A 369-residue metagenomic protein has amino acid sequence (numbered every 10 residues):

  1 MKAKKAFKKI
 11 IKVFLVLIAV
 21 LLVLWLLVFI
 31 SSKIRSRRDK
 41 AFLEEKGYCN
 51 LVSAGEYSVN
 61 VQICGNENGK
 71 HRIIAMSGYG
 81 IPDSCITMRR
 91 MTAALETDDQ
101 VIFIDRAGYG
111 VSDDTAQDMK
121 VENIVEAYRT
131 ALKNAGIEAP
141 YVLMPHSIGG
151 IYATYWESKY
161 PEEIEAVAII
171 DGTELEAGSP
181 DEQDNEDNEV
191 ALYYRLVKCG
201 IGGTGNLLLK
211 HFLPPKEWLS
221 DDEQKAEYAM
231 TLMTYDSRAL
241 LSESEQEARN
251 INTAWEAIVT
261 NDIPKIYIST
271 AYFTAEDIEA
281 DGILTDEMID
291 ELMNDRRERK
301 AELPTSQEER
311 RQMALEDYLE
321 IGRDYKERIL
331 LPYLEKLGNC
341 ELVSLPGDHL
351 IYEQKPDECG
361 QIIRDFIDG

Functional and structural regions predicted by a protein language model:
K2-L51: N-terminal membrane-anchoring alpha-helices
A54-G65: A short loop-to-beta-strand scaffold at the N-terminal edge of the catalytic core in hydrolase folds
I63-V111: Conserved HGGG/HGGXW glycine-rich cap/lid loop of the alpha/beta-hydrolase fold
R106-V142: Active-site loop/oxyanion-hole signature of alpha/beta-hydrolase fold enzymes
A139-E182: Conserved hydrolase catalytic core segment
I169-L207: A catalytic-pocket lid/entrance helix-loop region that shapes and gates access to the active site across common
L219-G338: Conserved serine/cysteine hydrolase catalytic core
E327-R328, E335-G369: Catalytic active-site module of serine/aspartate enzymes centered on a nucleophile-bearing elbow/loop
